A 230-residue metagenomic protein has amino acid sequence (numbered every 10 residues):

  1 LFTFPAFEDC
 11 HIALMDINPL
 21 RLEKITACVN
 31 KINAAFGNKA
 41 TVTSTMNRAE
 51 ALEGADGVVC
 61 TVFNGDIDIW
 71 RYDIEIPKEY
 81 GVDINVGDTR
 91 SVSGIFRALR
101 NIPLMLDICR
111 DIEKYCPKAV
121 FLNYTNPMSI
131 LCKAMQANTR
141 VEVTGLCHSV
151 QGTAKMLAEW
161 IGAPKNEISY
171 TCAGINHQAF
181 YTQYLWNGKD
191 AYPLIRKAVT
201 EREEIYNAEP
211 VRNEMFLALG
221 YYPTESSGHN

Functional and structural regions predicted by a protein language model:
L1-D73, G87-R90, G94-N166, N176-Y181: Metallocofactor- and cofactor-centric catalytic cores in central/energy metabolism, strongly enriched
I76: Short, well-ordered surface patches within globular domains
E79-G87: Glycine-/small-residue-rich beta-strand-loop submotif within the FAD-binding core of flavoenzymes
G81, S91-G94, C172-G174, G220: Glycine-centered flexibility motif
W160-N230: Long, compositionally biased stretches enriched for glycine and/or charged residues
